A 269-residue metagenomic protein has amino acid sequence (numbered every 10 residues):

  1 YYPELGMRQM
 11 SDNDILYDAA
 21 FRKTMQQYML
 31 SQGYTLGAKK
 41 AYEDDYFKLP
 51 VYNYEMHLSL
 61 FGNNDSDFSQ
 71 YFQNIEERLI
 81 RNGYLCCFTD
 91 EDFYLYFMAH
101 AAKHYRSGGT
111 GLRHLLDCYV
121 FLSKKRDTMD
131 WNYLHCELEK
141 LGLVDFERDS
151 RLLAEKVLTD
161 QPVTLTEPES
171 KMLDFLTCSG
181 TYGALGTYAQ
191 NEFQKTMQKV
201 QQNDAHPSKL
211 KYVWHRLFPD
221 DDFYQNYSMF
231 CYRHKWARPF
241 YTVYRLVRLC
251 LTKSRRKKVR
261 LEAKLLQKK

Functional and structural regions predicted by a protein language model:
Y1-S11, Y17-K269: Conserved NTP-donor binding/palm subdomain of two-metal-ion nucleotidyltransferases/polymerases, i.e., the charged
